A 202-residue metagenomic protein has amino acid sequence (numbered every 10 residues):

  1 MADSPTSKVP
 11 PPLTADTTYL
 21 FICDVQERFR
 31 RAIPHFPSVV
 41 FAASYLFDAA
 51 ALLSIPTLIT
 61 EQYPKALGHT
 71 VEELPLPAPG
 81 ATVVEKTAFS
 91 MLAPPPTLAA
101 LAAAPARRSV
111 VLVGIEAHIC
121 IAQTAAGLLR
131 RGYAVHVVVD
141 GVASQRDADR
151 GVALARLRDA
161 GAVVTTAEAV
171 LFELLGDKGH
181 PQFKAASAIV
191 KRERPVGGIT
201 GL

Functional and structural regions predicted by a protein language model:
M1-A88, A99-A103, A134, G151-R158 (+2 more regions): Active-site acidic carboxylates
Q26, E116, E168: Short, flexible active-site-adjacent loop segments at beta-strand->alpha-helix junctions, enriched in small/polar
R31-I33, G68, L92, I121-Q123 (+1 more regions): Active-site-proximal flexible loops/turns
T60, V138-D140, A167: Generic beta-sheet signal
E61-Y63, E116, G141: Residue-level signal for short, function-critical loop segments
K86-Y133: Internal catalytic-core helix/loop-beta-alpha segment that presents or stabilizes conserved functional determinants
S90-M91, I119, V142-D147, L171-F172: Short gly/pro/ser/thr-enriched loop/turn and capping motifs at secondary-structure boundaries
V111-G114, Y133-D147: A short glycine-rich beta-strand->turn/loop micro-motif centered on a GG-aromatic cluster
